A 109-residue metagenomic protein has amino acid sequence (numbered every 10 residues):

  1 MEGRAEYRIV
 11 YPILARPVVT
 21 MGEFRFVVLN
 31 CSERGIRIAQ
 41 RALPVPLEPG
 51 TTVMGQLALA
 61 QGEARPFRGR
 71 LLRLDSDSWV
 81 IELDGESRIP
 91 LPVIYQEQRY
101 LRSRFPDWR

Functional and structural regions predicted by a protein language model:
M1-E33, A39-P44, Y95-R109: N-terminal helix initiation/capping motif
I13, A42, L59, G85-S87: Non-catalytic surface loops within mature trypsin-like serine protease
L14-M21, G50-A64: Short conserved beta-strand and strand-loop elements enriched in small hydrophobics with frequent Asp/Gly
R25-V28, R65-L72: Short beta-strand-centered aromatic/proline hotspots
C31, R73-S76: Generic beta-strand structural signal
I36-Q40, D75-E86: Short, solvent-exposed secondary-structure boundary/capping segments
L43-T51: Surface-exposed connector loops and short turns at secondary-structure junctions
E82-L91, Q96-E97: Conserved RNA-binding domains used in RNP assembly and mRNA/RNA metabolism
